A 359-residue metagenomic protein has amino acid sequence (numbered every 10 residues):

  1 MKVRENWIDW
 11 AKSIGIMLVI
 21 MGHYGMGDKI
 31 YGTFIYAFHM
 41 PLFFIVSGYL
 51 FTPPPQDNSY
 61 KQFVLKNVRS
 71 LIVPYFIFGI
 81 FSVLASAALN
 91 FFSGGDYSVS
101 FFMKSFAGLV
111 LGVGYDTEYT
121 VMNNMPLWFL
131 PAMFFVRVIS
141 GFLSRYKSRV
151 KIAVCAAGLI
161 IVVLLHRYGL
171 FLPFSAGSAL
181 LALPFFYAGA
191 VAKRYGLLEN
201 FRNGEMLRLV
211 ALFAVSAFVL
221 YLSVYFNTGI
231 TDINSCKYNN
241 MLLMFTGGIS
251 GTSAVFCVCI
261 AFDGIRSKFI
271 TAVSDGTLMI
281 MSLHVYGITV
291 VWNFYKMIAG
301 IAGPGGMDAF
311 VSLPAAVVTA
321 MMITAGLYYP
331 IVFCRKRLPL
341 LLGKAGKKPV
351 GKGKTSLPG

Functional and structural regions predicted by a protein language model:
M1-G359: Alpha-helical transmembrane segments and their immediate juxtamembrane cytosolic regions
